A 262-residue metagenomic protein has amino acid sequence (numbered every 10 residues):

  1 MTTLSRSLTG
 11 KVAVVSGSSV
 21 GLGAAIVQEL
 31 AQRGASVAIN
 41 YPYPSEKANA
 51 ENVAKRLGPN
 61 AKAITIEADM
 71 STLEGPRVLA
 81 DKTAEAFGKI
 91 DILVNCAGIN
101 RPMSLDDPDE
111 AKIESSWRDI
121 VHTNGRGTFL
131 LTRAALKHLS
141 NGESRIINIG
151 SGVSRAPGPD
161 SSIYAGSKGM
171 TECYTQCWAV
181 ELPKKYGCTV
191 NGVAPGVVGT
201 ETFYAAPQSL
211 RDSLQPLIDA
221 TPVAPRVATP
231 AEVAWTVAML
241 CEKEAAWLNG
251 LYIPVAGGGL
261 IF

Functional and structural regions predicted by a protein language model:
T2-L4, A156, A220, V237-A238 (+1 more regions): Short C-terminal tail/terminal secondary-structure segment of NAD(P)H-dependent dehydrogenase/reductase domains
L4, N49-A54, D106-P108, K185 (+3 more regions): A glycine/serine/threonine-rich, flexible loop-to-helix segment that serves as the NAD(P) cofactor-binding "lid"
V12, S19-V20: Conserved glycine-rich cofactor-binding loop
R77, N100-R118, D160-I163, Y204 (+1 more regions): Conserved mid-core segment of classical short-chain dehydrogenase/reductases
I99, A111-S116, R145-M170, T175-K184 (+1 more regions): Catalytic loop of short-chain dehydrogenase/reductase
K137, V180-K184, A246: Alpha-helical segment proximal to the catalytic Tyr-Lys
G187-T189, L248-G250: Short, small/polar-rich loop/turn modules that mediate ligand/substrate recognition or access, typified
